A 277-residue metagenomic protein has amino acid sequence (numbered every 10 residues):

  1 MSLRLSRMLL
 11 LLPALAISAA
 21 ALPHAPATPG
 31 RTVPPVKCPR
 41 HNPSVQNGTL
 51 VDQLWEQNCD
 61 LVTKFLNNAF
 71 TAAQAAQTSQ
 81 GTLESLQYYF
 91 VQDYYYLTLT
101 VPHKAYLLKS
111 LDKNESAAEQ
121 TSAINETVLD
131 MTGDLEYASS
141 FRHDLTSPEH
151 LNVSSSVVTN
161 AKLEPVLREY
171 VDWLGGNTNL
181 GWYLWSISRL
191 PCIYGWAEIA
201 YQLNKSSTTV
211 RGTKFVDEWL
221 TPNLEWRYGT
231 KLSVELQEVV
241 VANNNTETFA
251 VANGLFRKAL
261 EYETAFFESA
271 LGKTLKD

Functional and structural regions predicted by a protein language model:
M1-A27: Fungal secretory targeting signals
L22-A72, L224-V234: Acidic, low-complexity proline/glycine-rich segments
P26, N244-T246, A250-D277: A cross-kingdom marker for long, charged
E56, A117-G229, E261: Active-site-proximal alpha-helical scaffolds that flank and shape metal-associated catalytic sites
D60-F65, E84-S110, W185-E198: Alpha-helical bundle segments that constitute or directly flank the non-heme di-iron/ferroxidase center
A69-E84, V101-I124, T178: Helix-loop segments that flank and shape redox-cofactor active sites
F70-S79, L174-G175, E238-T246: Short, charged/polar, low-complexity loop and linker segments that flank or interrupt alpha-helical bundles
A76, L107-E115, L174-N177, A200-S207 (+2 more regions): Secondary-structure edge/capping motif, primarily at the C-terminal ends of alpha-helices and the immediately following
